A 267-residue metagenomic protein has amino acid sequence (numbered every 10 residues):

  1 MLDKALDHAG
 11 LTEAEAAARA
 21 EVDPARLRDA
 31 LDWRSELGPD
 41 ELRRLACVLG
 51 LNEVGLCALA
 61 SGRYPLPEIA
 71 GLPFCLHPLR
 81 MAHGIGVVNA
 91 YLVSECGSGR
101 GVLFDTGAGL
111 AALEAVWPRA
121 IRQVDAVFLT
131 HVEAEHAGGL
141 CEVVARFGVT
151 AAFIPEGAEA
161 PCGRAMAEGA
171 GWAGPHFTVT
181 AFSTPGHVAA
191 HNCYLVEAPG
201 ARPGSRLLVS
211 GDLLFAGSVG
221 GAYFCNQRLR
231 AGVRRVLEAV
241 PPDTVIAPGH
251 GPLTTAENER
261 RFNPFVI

Functional and structural regions predicted by a protein language model:
M1-A9: A short, Lys/Arg-rich alpha-helix, primarily the initiator
T12-R19, L45: Short alpha-helical "recognition helix" segments of helix-turn-helix
V22-L37: Recognition helix of helix-turn-helix/homeodomain-like DNA-binding domains that insert into the DNA major groove
E36, A108-T178: Active-site HxH/HxHxD metal-binding segment of metal-dependent hydrolases
D40-G55: DNA major-groove recognition helix of helix-turn-helix/homeodomain DNA-binding modules
L51-P65: Short C-terminal boundary/hinge segments that cap the last helix of small helical domains
E68-A115, R119, Y194-S210, G217: Conserved beta-strand hairpin/beta-sheet module of binuclear metal-dependent hydrolase folds, prominently
G99, V188-I267: Metallo-beta-lactamase
